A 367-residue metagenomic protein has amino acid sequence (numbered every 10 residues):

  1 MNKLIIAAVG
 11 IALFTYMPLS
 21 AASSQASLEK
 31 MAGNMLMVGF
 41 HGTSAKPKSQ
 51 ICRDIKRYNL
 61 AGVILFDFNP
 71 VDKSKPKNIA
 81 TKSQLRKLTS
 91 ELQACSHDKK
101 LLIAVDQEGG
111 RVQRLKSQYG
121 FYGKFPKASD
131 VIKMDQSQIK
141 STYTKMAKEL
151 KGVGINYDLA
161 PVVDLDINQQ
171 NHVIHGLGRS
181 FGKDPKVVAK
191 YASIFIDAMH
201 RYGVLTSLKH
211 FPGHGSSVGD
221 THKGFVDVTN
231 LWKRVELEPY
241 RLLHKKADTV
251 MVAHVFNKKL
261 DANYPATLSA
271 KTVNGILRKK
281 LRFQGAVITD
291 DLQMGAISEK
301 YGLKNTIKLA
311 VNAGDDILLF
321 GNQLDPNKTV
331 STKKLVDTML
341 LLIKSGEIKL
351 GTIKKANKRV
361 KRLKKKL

Functional and structural regions predicted by a protein language model:
M1-A7: Bacterial N-terminal signal peptides that target proteins for export
A7-Y16: Bacterial N-terminal signal peptides
A21-S117, L318-F320: N-terminal hydrophobic targeting/anchoring segments and the immediately downstream early-domain regions of hydrolases
S27, K46-Q50, V63, K77-H97 (+1 more regions): Second-shell residues forming the walls of enzyme active-site clefts
Q93-F121, T142-D166, V188-A192, I196-P212: Glycine-rich, aromatic-flanked loop segments that form ligand/cofactor-binding clefts across common enzyme folds
G120-K133, G178-G182: A charged helix-plus-loop insertion that forms the helical arch/lid used to bind and gate nucleic-acid substrates
Y157-F181, T206, H210-V226: Short glycine/serine-rich loop/turn segments
L341-L367: Mid-to-C-terminal alpha-helical segments outside catalytic/metal-binding sites
